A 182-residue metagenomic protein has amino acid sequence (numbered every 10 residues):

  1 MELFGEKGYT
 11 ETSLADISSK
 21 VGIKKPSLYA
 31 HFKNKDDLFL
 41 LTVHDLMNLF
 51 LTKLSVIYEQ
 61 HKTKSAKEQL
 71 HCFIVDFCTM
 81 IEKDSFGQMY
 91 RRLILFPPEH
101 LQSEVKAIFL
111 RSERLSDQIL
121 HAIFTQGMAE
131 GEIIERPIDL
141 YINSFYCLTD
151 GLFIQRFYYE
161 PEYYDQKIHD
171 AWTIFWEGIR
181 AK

Functional and structural regions predicted by a protein language model:
E2-E6, K53-I57, S144, L148-Q155: Solvent-exposed, amphipathic alpha-helical segments
L3-D37, L41: Helix-turn-helix
L40-L46, K53: Alpha-helical DNA-contacting segments of helix-turn-helix folds
L41, V56-S85, Y141-F145: Hydrophobic alpha-helical connector segments
Y58-H61, R91-P98, R156-Y159: Secondary-structure edge/capping motif, primarily at the C-terminal ends of alpha-helices and the immediately following
S65-E68, A107-E113, T125-S144, D165: All-alpha amphipathic helical-bundle segments outside canonical DNA-binding/catalytic cores that form hydrophobic
C72-T79, Q118-E130, C147-L148, I154-K182: C-terminal peripheral helix-coil segments that are non-catalytic and often amphipathic
T79-H121: Short secondary-structure transition hinges
